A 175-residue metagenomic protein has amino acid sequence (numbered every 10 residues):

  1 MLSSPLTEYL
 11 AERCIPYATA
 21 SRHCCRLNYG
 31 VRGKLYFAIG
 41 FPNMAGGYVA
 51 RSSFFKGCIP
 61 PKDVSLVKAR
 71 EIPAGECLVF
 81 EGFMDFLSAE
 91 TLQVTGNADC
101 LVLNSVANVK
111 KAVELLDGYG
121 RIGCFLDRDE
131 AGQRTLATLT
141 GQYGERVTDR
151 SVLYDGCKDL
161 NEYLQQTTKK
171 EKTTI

Functional and structural regions predicted by a protein language model:
M1-I39: TOPRIM metal-binding catalytic domain and adjacent DNA-binding surface shared by DnaG-type primases
E8, L87, A137: Alpha-helical elements of the RecA-like P-loop NTPase motor core of helicases
Y9, R13-A18, M44, L92 (+1 more regions): Generic structural signal for bulky hydrophobic/aromatic residues embedded in well-ordered secondary structure
P16-A18, R26-Y29, P42, S53 (+2 more regions): Compositionally biased, low-complexity repeat tracts
L27-D117: Phosphate-handling DNA/RNA-contact segment within nucleic-acid enzymes
A74-G75, T91-I175: TOPRIM fold recognition
